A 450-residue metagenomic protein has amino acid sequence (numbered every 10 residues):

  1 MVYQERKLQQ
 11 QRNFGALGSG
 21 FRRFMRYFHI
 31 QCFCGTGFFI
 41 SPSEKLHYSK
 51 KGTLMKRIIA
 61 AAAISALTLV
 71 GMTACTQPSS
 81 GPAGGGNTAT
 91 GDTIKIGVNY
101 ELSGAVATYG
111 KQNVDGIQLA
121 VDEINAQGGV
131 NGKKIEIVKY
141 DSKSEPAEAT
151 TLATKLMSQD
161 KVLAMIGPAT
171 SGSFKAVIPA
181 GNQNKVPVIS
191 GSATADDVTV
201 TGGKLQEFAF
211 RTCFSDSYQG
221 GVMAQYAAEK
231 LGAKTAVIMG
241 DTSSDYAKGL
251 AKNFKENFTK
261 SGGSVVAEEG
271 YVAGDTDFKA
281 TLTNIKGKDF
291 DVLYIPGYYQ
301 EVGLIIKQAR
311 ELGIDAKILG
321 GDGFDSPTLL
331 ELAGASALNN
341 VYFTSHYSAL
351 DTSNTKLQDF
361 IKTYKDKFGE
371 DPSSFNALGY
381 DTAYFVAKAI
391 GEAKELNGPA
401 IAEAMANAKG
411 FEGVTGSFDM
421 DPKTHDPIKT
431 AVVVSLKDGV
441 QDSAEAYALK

Functional and structural regions predicted by a protein language model:
M1-K7, Q11-K95, A126, A448-K450: Short, low-complexity disordered leader/linker segments with a strong preference for bacterial N-terminal type II
G81-N87, T108-Q112, Q127-V200, T212 (+2 more regions): Beta-alpha junction/loop-to-helix N-cap segments that form part of ligand/metal-binding clefts
G86-Q118, Y140-A147, A169-T170, M239-G249 (+4 more regions): Extracytoplasmic "Venus flytrap"
L102, Q206-G270, V292, V386: An alpha-beta-alpha
A149, R211-A236, K248-L250, D277-K279 (+4 more regions): Hydrophobic alpha-helical segments within soluble ligand-binding/sensing domains
A251-T344: Extracellular/periplasmic bilobed ligand-binding domains
I306-Y380, V440-S443, A448: Extracellular/periplasmic periplasmic-binding protein-like sensory domains
D366-N376, A387-Q441: Segments of small-molecule ligand-sensing domains
